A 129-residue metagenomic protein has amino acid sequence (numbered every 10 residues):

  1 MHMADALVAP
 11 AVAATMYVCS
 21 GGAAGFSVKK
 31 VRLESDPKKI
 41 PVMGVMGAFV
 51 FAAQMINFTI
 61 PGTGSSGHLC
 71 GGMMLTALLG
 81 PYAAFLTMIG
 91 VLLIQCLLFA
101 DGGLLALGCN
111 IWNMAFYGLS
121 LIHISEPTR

Functional and structural regions predicted by a protein language model:
H2, A6, P10, C19-M74: Hydrophobic transmembrane alpha-helices
A6, F99, P127: Alpha-helical and His/Cys-centered functional microenvironments
A9-V18, I111-A115: Structural signature of hydrophobic alpha-helical transmembrane segments
Q54, F58-G118: Alpha-helical membrane segments and adjacent membrane-interface helices in multi-pass membrane proteins
I122-R129: Residue-level detector of conserved catalytic or cofactor/ligand-binding positions in enzyme active sites
